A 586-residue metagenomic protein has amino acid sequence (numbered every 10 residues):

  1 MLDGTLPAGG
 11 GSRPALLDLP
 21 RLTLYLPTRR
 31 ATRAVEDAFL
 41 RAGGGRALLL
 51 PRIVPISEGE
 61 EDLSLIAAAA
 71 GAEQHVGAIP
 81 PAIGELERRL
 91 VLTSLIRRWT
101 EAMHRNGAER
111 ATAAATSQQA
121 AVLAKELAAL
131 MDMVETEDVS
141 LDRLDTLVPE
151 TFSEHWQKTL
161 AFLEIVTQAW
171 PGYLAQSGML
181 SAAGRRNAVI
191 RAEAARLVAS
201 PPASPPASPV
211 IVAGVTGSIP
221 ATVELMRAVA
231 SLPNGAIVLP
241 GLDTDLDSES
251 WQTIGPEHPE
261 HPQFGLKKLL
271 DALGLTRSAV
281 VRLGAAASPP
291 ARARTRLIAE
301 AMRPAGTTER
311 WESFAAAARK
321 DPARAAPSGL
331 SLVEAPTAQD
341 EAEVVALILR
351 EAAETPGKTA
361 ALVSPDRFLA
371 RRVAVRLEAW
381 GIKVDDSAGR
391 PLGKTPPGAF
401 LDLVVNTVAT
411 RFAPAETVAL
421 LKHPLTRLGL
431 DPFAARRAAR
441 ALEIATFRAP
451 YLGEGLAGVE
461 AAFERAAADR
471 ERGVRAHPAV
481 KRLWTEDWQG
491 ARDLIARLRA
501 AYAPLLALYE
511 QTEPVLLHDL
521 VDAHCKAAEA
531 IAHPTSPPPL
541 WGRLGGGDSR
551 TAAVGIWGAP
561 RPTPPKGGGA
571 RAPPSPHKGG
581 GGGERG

Functional and structural regions predicted by a protein language model:
M1-P538, R550-A553, G586: Polyanion-engaging groove/track-forming segments
P7, P538-W541, P573-P576: Intrinsically disordered, low-complexity segments enriched in serine/proline and basic residues
G10, W541-G546, G567-G568, G579-E584: Glycine-biased, low-complexity coil/linker segments
G545-G547, V554-G555: N-terminal regulatory/sensing modules of transcriptional regulators
V554-A572, G581-R585: Compositionally biased, low-complexity flexible segments
